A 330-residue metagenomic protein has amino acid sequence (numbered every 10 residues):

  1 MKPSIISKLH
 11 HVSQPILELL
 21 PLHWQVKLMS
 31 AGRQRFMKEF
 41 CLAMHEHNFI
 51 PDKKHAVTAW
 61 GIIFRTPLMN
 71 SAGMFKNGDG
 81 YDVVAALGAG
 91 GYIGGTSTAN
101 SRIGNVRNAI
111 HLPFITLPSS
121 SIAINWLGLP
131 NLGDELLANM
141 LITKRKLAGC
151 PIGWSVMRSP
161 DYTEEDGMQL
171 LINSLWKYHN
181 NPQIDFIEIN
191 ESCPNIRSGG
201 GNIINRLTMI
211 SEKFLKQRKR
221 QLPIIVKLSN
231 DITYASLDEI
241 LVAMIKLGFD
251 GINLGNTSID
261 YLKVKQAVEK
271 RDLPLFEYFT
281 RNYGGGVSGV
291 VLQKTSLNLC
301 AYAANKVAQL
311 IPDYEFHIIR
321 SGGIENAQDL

Functional and structural regions predicted by a protein language model:
K2-I152, S159-P160: N-terminal capping/small domains of soluble enzymes
F36-P51, E191-I203, G248-I311: Glycine/Thr-rich beta-alpha phosphate-binding loop at enzyme active sites
F64-A72, G90-G94, I152-V156, D185-I189 (+3 more regions): Hydrophobic faces of well-ordered beta-strands that scaffold small-molecule active sites in alpha/beta enzyme cores
K76, T98, R158-P160, C193-N195 (+3 more regions): Active-site-proximal loop/turn and secondary-structure-junction residues that shape catalytic pockets, frequently
N77-V84, Q169, I232-K246, A304-D313 (+1 more regions): Catalytic cores of alpha/beta
T96-R107, I122-I124, D185-G201, I259-V264: Glycine-rich, proline-tolerant flexible connector loops at the mouths of alpha/beta enzymes
L117, N131-G149, N202-V226, L275-F316: Alpha-helix-loop-beta-strand connector modules within alpha/beta enzyme cores
S159-I172, G200-N202, I225-I245: Active-site glycine- and acidic-residue-rich loops that bind and position anionic ligands or nucleotide-like cofactors
